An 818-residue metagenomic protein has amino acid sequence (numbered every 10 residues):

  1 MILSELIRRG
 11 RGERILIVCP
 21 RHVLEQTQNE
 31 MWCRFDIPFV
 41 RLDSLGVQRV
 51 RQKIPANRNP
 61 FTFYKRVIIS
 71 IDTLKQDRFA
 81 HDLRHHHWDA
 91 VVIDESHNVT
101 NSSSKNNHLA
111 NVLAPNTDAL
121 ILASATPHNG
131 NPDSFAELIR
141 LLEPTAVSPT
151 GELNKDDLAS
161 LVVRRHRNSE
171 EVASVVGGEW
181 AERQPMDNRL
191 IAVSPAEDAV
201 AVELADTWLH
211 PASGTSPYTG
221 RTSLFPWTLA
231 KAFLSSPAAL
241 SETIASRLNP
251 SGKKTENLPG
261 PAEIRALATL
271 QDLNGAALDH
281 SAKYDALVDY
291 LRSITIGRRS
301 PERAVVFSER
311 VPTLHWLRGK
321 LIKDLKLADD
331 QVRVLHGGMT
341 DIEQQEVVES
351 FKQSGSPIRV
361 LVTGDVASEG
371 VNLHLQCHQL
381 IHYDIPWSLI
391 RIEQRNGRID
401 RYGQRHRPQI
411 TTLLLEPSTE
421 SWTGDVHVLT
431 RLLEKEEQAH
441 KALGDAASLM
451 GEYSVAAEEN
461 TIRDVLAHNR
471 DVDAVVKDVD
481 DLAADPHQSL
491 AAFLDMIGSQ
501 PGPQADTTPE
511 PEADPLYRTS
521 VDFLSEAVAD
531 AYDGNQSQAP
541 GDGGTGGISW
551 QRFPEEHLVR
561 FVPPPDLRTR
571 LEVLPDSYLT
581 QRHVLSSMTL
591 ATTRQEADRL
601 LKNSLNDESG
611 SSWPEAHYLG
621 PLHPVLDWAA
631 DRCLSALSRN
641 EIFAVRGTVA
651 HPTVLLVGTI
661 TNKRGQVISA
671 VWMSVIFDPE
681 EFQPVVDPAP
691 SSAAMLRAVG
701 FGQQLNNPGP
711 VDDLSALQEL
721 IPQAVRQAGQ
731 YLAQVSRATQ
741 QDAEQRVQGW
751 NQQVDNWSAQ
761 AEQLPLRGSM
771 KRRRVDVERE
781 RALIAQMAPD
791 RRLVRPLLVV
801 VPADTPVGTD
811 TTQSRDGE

Functional and structural regions predicted by a protein language model:
M1-L3, I7, R11, W180-V193 (+5 more regions): Conserved Helicase C-terminal RecA-like lobe
M1-N106, V112-P115, A146-P149, S160-V163 (+2 more regions): SF2 helicase/translocase NTPase motor core, specifically the RecA-like lobe 1 inter-motif segment between Walker
A56-N57, F63, V67-W88, V99 (+5 more regions): Inter-lobe coupling linker of SF2 helicases/translocases
Q76-D77, N129-N131, V362-Q376, G397-Y402: SF2 helicase motor core recognition
H87, S134-E137, V371-D384, Q409-T412: A short beta-strand element within the Helicase C-terminal
H210, E572-E818: Mid-to-C-terminal oligomerization/interaction "stalk" domains of large proteins
S388-I410: Conserved SF2 helicase motif VI
H406-S586: C-terminal accessory region of SF2 helicases/translocases
